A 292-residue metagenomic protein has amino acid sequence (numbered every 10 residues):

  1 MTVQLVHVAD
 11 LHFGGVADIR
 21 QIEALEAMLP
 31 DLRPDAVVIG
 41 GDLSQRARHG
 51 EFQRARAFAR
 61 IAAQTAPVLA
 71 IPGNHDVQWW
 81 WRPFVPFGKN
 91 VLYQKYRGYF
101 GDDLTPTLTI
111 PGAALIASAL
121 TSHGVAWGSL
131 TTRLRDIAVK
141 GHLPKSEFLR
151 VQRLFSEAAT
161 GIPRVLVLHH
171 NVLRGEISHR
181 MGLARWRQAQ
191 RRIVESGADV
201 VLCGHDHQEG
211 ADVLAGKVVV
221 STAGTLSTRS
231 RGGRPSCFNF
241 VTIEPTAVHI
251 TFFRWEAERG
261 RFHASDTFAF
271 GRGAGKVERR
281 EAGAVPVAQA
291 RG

Functional and structural regions predicted by a protein language model:
M1-I61, W79-W80, S146, R150: N-terminal active-site segment of His-dependent metallophosphoesterases
M1-V6, P106-A117, A159, P163 (+1 more regions): Beta-strand-turn-beta hairpins that frame and shape the catalytic cleft of phosphate-ester-processing enzymes
V8-A9, V37-D42, P67-N74, S118-A119 (+3 more regions): Active-site neighborhood of phospho(di)ester-bond hydrolases with catalytic His/Asp-centered motifs
G14-A17, Q45-G50, P72-R82, H123-G128 (+3 more regions): Active-site environment of divalent metal-dependent phosphoester hydrolases
R54-R153, R192-V194, F240: Extended active-site neighborhood of metal-dependent phosphoesterases/phosphodiesterases
G128-I137, H142, A158-V200, D206: Active-site-proximal segments of metal-dependent phosphoesterases and phosphodiesterases across multiple
S178-T246: Conserved beta-sheet core of the metallophosphoesterase superfamily
I243-G292: A short C-terminal boundary segment appended to hydrolase-like catalytic domains
